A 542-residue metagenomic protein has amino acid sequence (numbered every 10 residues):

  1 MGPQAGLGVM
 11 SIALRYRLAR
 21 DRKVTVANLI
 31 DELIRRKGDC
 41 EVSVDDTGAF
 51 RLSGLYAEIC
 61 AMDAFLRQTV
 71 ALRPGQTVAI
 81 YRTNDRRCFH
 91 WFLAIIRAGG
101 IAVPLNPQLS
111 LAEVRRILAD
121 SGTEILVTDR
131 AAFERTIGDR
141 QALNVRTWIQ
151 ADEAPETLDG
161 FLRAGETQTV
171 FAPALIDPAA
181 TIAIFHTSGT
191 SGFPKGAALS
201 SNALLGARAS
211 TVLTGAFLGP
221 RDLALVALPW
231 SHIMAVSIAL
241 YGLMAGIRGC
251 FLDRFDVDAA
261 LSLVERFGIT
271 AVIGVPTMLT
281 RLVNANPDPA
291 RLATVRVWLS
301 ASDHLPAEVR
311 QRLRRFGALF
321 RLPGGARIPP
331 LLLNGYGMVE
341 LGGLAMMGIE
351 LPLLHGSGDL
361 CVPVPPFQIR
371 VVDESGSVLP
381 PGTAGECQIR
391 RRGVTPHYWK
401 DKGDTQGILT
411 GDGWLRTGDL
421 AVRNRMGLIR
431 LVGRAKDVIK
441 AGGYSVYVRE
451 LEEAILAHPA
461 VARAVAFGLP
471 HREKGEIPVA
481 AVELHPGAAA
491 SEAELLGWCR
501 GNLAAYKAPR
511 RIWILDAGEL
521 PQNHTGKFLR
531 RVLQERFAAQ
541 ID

Functional and structural regions predicted by a protein language model:
R15-V24, P155-T181: Flexible, low-complexity linker/hinge segments
R22, F65-L109, A227, S445: Conserved AMP-binding/adenylate-forming
G38, Q150, E166-H186, F193 (+1 more regions): Conserved pre-ATP/AMP-binding loop-to-beta segment of ANL
R51-S53, I182-G206: Conserved AMP-binding A3 loop
L109, V272, R391, P396-H397 (+3 more regions): AMP-binding/adenylate-forming catalytic core of the ANL superfamily
L205-L223, S231-I273, R281, A285-N286: Conserved AMP-binding/adenylation subdomain of ANL enzymes
T270-G274, V283-H355, Q368: Gly/Ser/Thr-rich phosphate-binding loop
E350-L351, D359-P366, S377-I408, Y444-V446: Conserved ATP/PPi-binding loop(s) of AMP-dependent carboxylate-activating enzymes
